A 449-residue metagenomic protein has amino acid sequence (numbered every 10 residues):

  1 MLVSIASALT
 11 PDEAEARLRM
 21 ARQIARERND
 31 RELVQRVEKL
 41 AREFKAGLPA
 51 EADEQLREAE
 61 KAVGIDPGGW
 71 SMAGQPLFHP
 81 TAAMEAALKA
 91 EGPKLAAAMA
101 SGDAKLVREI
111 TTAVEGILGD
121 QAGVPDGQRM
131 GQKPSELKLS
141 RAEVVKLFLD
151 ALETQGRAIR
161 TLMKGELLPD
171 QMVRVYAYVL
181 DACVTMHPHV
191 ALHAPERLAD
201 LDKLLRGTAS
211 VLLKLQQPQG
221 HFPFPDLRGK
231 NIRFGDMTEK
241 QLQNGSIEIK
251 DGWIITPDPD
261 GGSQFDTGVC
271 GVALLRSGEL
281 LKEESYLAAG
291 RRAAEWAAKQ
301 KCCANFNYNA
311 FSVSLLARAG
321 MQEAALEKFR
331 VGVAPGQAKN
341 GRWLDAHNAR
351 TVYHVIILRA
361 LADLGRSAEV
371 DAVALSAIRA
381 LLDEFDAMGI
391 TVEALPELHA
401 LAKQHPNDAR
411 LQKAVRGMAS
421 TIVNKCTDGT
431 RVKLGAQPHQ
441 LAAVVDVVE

Functional and structural regions predicted by a protein language model:
M1-A8: Sec-dependent N-terminal signal peptides of Gram-negative exported proteins
T10-D30, V37, K45-K94: Amphipathic, heptad-repeat alpha-helical segments
N29, L48, G123-L149, V184-A209 (+6 more regions): Structural helix-adjacent loops and short alpha-helical linkers that scaffold large soluble proteins
R31-L40, A86-K89, A104-V114, A199 (+2 more regions): Short, charged, amphipathic alpha-helical segments
A41-A50, L118-A122: Short, charge-rich amphipathic alpha-helical segments embedded in non-transmembrane helical bundles/solenoids
R129, P169-H189, L205, G261-R276 (+4 more regions): Well-ordered alpha-helical segments within folded domains of soluble proteins
A158-V175, H193-V331, P335-N340, R416: Extended ligand-binding groove/face enriched in aromatic
L168-Q171, L215-I232, D236-E239, Q243 (+1 more regions): CBM-like carbohydrate-recognition segments
